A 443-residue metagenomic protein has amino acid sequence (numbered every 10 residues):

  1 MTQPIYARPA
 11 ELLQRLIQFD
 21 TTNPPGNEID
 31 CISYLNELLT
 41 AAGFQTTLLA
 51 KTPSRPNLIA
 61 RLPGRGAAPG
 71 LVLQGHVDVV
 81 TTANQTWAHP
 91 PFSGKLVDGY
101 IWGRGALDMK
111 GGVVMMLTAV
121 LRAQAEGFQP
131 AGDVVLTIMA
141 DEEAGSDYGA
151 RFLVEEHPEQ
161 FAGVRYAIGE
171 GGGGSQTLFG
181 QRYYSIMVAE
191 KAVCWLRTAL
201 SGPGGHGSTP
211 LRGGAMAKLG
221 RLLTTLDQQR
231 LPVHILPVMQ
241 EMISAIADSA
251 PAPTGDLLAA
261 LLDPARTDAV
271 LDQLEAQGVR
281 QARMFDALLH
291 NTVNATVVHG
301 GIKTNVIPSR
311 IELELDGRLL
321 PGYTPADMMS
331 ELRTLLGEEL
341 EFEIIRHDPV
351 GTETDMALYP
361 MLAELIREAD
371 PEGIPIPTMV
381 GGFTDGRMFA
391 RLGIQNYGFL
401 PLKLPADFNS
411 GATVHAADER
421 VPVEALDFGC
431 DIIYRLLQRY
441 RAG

Functional and structural regions predicted by a protein language model:
T2-A106, A125-G132: Acidic/His- and Gly-rich active-site-bordering loop/insert found across diverse amide/peptide-bond hydrolases
R55, A68, H89, A131 (+5 more regions): Short, solvent-exposed loop/turn segments at the edges of secondary structure
G66-A68, V80, S175-T177, P232-I302 (+5 more regions): An extended, acidic, His-containing surface patch that forms the Zn2+-binding/catalytic region of metallohydrolases
I101, L107-S185: Acidic/histidine-rich catalytic neighborhood of metal-dependent amide-processing enzymes
T118-A125, R221-T224, R435-Q438: Short glycine/serine- and small hydrophobic-enriched flexible loop segments
R151-L153, P203, S208-V233: A short core secondary-structure module
G180-R182, A199-H206: Flexible glycine/proline-enriched surface loops and loop-helix/loop-strand junctions
